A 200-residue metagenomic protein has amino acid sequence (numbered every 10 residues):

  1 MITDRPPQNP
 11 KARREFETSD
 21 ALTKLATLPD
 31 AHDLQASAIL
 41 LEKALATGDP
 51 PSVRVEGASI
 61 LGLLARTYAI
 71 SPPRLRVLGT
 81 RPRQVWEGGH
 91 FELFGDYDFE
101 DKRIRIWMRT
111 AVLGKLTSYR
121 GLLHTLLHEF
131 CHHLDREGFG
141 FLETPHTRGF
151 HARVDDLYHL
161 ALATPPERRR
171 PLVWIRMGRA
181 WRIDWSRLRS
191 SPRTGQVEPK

Functional and structural regions predicted by a protein language model:
I2-G121, E137-K200: Metalloprotease/metallohydrolase-associated module, dominated by Zn2+-dependent proteases
H124-E137: Active-site recognition of the HExxH zinc-binding catalytic motif
